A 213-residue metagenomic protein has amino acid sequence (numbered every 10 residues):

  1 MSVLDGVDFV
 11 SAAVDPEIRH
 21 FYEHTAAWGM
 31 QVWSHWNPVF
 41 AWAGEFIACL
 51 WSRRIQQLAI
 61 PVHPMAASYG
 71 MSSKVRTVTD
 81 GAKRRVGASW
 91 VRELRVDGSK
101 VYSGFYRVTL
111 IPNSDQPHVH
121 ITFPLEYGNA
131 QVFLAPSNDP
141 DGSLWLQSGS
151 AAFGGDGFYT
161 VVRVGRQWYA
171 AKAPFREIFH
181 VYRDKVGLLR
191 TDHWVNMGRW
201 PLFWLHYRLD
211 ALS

Functional and structural regions predicted by a protein language model:
M1-D210: Soluble ligand-binding/transfer domains with enclosed cavities or grooves
